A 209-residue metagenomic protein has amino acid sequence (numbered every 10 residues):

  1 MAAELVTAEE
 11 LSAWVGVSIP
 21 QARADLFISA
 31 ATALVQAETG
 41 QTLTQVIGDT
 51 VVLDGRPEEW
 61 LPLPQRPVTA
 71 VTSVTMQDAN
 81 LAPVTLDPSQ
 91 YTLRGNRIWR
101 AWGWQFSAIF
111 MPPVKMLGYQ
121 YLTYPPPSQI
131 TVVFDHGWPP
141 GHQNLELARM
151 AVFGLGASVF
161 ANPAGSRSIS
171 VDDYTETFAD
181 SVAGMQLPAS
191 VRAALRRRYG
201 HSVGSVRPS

Functional and structural regions predicted by a protein language model:
M1-S209: Divalent metal-cofactor coordination and adjacent catalytic microenvironments
